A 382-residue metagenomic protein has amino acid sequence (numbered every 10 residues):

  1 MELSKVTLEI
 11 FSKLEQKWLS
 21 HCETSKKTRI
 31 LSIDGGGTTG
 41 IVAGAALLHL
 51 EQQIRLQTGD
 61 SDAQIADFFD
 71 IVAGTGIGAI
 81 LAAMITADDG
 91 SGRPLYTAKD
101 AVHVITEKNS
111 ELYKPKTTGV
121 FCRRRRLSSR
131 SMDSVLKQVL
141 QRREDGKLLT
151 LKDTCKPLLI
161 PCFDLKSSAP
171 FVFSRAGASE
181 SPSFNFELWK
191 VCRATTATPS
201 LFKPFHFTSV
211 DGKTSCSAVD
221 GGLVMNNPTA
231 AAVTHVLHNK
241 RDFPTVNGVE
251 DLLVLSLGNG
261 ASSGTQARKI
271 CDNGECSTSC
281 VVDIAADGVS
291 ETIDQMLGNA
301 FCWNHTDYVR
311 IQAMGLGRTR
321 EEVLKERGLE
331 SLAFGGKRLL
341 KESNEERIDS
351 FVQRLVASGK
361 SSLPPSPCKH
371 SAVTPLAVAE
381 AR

Functional and structural regions predicted by a protein language model:
M1-R382: Conserved catalytic cores and adjacent C-terminal regulatory segments of lipid-metabolizing esterases/lipases
